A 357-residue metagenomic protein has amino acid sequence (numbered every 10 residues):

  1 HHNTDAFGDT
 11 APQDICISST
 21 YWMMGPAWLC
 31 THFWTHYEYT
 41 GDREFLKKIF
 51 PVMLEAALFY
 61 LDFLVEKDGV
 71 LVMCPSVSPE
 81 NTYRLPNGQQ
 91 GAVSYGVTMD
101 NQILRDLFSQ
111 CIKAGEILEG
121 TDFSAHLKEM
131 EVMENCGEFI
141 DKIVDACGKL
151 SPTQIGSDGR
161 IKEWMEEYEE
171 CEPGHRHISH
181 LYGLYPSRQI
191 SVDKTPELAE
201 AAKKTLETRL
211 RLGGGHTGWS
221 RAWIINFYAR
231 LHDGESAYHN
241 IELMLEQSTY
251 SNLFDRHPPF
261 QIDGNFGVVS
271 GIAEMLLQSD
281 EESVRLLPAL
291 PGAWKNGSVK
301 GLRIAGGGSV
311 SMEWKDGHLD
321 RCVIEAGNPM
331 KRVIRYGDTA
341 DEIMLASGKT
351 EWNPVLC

Functional and structural regions predicted by a protein language model:
H2-I15, N81-V93: Aromatic- and acidic-residue-enriched carbohydrate-binding clefts of CAZyme catalytic domains
N3, C74-S76, K315: Generic beta-strand/beta-sheet core signal
T4-Y39, R43, K47, T98-S283 (+1 more regions): Active-site core of glycosidic bond-cleaving carbohydrate-active enzymes
G25, A57, G69, V97 (+7 more regions): Structural beta-strand/beta-sheet cores of well-ordered domains, especially the beta-sheet scaffolds that support
T35-A57, D62, E66, M73-P79 (+2 more regions): Primarily short, surface-exposed interaction patches in extracytoplasmic proteins
L54-A114: Acidic/histidine-rich catalytic neighborhood
S76, I143-S151, L287-W294: A glycine-rich phosphate-binding loop feature that marks nucleotide/adenosyl-phosphate handling sites
E235-L356: Non-catalytic C-terminal accessory modules of carbohydrate-active enzymes
